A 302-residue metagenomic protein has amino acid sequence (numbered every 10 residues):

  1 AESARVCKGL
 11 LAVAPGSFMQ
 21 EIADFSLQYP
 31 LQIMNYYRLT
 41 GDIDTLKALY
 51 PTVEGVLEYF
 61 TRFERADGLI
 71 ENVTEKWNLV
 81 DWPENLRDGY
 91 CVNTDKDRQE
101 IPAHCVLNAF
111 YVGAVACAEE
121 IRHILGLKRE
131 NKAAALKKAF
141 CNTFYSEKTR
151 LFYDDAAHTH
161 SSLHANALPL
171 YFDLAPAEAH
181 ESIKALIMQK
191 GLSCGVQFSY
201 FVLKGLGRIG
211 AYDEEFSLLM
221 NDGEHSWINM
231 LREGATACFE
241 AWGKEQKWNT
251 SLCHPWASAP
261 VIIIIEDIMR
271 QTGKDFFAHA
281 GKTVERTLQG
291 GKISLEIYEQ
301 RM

Functional and structural regions predicted by a protein language model:
A1, Y29-T45, L107-G126, A167-A177 (+2 more regions): Well-ordered alpha-helical scaffold segments within catalytic/enzyme domains
A1-L11, L39-V106, L125-N166, T287-L288: Active-site acid/base region of carbohydrate-active enzymes
L11-A23, L27, R62-N72, N142-D155 (+3 more regions): Charged/polar, low-hydrophobicity segments characteristic of intrinsically disordered regions and flexible loops
A14-S26, E84, D88-F110, K148-N166 (+2 more regions): Solvent-exposed loop and edge beta-strand segments that line ligand/cofactor-binding and catalytic clefts
Q20-P30, D42-I43, K47-Y50, E54 (+11 more regions): Conserved structured core elements
M34-Y37, E54-L57, T61, K137 (+5 more regions): Non-transmembrane alpha-helical segments in soluble domains of secreted/periplasmic/extracellular proteins
K138, D213-M302: Non-catalytic C-terminal accessory modules of carbohydrate-active enzymes
A157-T250: Extracellular polysaccharide-recognition and catalytic grooves
